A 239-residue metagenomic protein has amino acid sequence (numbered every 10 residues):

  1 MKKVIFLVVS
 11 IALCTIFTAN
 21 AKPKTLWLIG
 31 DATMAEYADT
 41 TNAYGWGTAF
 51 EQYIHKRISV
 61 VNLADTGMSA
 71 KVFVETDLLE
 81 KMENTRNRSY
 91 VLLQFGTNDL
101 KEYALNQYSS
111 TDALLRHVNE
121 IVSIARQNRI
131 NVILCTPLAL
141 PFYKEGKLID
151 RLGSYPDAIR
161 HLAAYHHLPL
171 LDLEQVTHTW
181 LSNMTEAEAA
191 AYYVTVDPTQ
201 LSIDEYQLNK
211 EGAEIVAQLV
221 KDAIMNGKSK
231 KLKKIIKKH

Functional and structural regions predicted by a protein language model:
M1-P23: Bacterial Sec-dependent N-terminal signal peptides
I5, S10, K231-H239: Short alpha-helical "patches" and their helix-cap loops
A12-L13, T41, L219: Alpha-helical transmembrane segments and their juxtamembrane interfaces
T18-T66, L78-N87: Serine-esterase "nucleophile elbow" of acetyl-processing enzymes
K22, T76-E214, Q218-K237: Alpha-helical cap/lid subdomain in secreted, periplasmic, or secretory-pathway luminal O-acyl-processing enzymes
A35-A38, A70-K71, Y103, F142-E145: A generic structural signal for short coil/turn motifs at secondary-structure boundaries
T41, F73, D112: Conserved phosphate-coordination/catalytic loops
D65-F73: N-terminal beta-loop-helix "entrance" segment that forms/cooperates in small-molecule cofactor or anionic ligand
